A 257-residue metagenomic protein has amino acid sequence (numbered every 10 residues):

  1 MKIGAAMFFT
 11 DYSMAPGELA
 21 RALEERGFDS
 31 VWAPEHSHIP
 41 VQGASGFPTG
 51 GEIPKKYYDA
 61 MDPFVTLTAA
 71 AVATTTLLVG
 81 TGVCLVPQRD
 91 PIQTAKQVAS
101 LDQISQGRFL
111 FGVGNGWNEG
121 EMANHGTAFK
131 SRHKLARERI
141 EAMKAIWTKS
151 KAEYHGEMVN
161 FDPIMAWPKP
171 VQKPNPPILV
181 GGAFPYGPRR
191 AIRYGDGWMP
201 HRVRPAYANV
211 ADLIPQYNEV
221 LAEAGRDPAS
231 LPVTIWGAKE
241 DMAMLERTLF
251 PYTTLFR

Functional and structural regions predicted by a protein language model:
M1-R257: Active-site-adjacent structural elements that line small-molecule/cofactor binding pockets in enzymes
